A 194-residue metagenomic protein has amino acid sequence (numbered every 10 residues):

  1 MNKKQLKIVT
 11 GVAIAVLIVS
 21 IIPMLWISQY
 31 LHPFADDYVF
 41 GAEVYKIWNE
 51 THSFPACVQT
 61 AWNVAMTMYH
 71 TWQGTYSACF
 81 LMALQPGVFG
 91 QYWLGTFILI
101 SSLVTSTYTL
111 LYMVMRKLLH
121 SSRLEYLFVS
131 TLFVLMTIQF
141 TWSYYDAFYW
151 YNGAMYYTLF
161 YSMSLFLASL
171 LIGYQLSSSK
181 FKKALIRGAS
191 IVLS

Functional and structural regions predicted by a protein language model:
M1-I21: Start-transfer (signal-anchor) and selected internal transmembrane alpha helices of multi-pass inner/ER membrane
N2-K4, Y112-E125, L176-A184: Membrane-interface helix-boundary motifs at transmembrane edges
I27-E50, F54-T60, Y69-L81: Extracytoplasmic catalytic/substrate-binding loops of multi-pass membrane glycan-assembly enzymes
N63-G90, L94-F97: Short hydrophobic/aromatic helix or loop-helix immediately within or flanking a transmembrane segment in polytopic
W93-S102, G153-Y161: Alpha-helical transmembrane segments of polytopic membrane proteins
I98-L124, F166: Transmembrane-helix motifs of polytopic, lipid-linked glycan transferases
E125-Q175: Membrane-interface micro-motifs in multi-pass membrane enzymes
A184-S194: Membrane-interface alpha helices of multi-pass inner-membrane proteins
